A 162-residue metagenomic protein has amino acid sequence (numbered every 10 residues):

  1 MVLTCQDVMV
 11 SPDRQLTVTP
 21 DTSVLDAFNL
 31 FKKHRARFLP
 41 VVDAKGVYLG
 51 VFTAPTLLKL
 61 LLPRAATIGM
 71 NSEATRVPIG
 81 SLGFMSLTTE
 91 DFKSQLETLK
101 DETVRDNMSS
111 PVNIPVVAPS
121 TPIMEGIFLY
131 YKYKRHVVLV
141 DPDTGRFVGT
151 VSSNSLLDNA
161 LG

Functional and structural regions predicted by a protein language model:
M1-L30, A36, V42-L49, N71-L129 (+2 more regions): Bateman/CBS regulatory modules and CBS-like beta-alpha motifs in cytosolic regions of diverse proteins
R37, R135-H136: Short acidic/polar active-site loop segments enriched in Thr and Asp
Y48-R64, L129-R135, R146-G162: Short beta->alpha transition motifs characteristic of CBS
R64-M70: Short, charge-rich, low-complexity interaction segments located in flexible loops at or near secondary-structure
